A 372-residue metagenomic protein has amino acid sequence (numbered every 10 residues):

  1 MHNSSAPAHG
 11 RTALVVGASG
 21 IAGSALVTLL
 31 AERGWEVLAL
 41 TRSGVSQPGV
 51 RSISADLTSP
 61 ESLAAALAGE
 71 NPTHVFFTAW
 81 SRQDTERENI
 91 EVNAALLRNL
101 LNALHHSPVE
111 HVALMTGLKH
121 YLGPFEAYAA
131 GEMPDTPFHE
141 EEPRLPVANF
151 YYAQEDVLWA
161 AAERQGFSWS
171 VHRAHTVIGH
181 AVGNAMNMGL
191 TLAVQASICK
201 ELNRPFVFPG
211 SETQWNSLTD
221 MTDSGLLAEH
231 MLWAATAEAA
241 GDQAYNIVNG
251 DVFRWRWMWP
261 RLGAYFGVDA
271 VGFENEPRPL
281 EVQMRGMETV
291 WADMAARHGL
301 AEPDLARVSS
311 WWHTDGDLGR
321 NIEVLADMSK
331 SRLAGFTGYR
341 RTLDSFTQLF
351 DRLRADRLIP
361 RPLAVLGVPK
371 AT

Functional and structural regions predicted by a protein language model:
A6-R33: N-terminal Rossmann NAD(P)H-binding glycine-rich loop of SDR-like oxidoreductase domains
W35-S46: Conserved glycine-rich Rossmann-like NAD(P)H-binding loop of the short-chain dehydrogenase/reductase
V45-G49, I53-N102: NAD(P)H-binding glycine-rich loop region in Rossmannoid oxidoreductase-like domains and their noncatalytic homologs
V75-F77, E88, A95-F150: Conserved Rossmann-fold NAD(P)-dependent oxidoreductase catalytic core, especially the SDR/UDP-sugar
E142-H175, H180: Active-site Tyr-X1-5-Lys
Q165, G179-Q195, G225, A234-Y245: Glycine/proline-rich active-site loop of Rossmann-fold NAD(P)-dependent oxidoreductases
V194-G225: A conserved pocket-lining segment of Rossmann-fold NAD(P)-dependent short-chain dehydrogenase/reductase
A228-D315, G319, D327-S329, L333 (+2 more regions): Mid/C-terminal beta-alpha module of Rossmann-like enzyme folds, strongest in SDR-family dehydrogenases/epimerases
